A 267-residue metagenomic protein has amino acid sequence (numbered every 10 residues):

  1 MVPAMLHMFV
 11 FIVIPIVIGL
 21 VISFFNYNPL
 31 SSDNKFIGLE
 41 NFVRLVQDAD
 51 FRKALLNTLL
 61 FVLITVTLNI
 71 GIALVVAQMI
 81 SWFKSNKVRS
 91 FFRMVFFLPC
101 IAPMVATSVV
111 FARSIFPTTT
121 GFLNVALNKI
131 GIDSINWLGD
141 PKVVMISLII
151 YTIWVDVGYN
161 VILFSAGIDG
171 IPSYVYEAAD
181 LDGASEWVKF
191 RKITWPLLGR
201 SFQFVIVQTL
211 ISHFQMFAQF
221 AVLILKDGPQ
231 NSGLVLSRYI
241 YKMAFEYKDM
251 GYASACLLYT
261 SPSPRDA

Functional and structural regions predicted by a protein language model:
M1-S261, R265: A structural signal for multi-pass alpha-helical bundles of membrane permease subunits that mediate small-molecule
